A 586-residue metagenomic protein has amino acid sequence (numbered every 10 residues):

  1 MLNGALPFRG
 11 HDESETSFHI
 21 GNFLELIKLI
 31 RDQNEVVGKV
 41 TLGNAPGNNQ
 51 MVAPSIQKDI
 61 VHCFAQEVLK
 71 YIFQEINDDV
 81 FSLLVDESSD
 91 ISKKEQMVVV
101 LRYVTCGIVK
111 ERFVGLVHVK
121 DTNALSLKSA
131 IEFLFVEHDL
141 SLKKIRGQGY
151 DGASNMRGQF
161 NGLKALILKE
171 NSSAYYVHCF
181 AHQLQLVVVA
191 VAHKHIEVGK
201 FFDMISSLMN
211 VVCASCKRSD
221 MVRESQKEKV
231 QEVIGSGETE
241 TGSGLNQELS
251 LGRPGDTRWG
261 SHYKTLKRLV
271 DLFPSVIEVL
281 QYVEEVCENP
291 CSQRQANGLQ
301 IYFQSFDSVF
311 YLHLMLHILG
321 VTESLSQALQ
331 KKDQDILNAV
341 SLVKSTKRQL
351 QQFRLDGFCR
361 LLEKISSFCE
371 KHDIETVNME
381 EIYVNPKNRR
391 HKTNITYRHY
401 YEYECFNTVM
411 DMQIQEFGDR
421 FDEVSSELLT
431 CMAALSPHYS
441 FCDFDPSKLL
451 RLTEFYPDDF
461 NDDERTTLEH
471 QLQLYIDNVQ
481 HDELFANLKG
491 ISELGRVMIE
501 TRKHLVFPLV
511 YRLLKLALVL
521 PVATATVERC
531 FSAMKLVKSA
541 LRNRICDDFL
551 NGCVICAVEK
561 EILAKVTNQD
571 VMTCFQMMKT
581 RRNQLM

Functional and structural regions predicted by a protein language model:
M1-M586: Alpha-helical structural modules in large enzymes and assemblies
